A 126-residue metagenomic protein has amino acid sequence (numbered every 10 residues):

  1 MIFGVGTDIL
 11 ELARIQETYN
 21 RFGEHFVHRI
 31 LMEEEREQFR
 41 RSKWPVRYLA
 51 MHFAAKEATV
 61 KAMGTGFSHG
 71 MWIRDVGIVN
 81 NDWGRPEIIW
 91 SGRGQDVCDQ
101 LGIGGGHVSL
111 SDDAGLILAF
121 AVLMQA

Functional and structural regions predicted by a protein language model:
M1-A126: Core catalytic alpha/beta fold that binds nucleotide/phospho-ligands
